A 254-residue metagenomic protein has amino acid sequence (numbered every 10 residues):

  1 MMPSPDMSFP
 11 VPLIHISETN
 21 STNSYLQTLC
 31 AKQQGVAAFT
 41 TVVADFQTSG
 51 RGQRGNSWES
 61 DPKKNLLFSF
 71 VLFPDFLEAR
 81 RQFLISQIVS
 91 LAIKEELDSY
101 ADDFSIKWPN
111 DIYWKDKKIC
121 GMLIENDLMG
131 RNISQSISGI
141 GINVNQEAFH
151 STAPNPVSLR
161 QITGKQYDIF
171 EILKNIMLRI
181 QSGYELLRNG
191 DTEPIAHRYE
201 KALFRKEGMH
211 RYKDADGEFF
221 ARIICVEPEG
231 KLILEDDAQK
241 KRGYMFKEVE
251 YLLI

Functional and structural regions predicted by a protein language model:
M1-S99, C120: N-terminal lobe of the biotin/lipoate ligase/transferase fold
S8-P12, D75-F104, W114-I254: Long, positively charged amphipathic alpha-helical accessory segments at protein N-termini or as interdomain linkers
